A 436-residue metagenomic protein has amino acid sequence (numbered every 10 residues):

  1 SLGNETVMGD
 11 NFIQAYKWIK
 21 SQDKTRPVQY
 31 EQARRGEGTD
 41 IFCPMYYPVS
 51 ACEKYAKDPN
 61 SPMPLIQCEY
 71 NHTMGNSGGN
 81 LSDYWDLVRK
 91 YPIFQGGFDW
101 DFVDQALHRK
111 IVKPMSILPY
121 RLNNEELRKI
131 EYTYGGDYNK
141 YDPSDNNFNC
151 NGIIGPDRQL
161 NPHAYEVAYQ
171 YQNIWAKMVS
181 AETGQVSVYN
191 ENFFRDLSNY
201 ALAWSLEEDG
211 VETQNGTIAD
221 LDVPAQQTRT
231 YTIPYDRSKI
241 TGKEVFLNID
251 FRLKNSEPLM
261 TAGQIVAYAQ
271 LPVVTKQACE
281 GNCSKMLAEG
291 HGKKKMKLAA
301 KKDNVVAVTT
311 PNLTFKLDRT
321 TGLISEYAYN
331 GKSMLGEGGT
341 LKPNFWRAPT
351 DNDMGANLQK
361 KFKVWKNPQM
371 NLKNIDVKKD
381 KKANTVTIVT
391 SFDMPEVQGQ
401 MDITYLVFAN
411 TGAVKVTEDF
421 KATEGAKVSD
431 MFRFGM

Functional and structural regions predicted by a protein language model:
S1-S187, N192-T213: Extended substrate-binding grooves/exosites of carbohydrate-active enzymes
V179-A181, V223-T228, K301-D303: Solvent-exposed, conformationally flexible loop/turn segments
G184-N190, V308, N312, T390 (+1 more regions): Short, well-ordered beta-strand segments enriched in hydrophobic/aromatic residues
F193-Y200, T241, A426-D430: A short beta-turn/strand-edge loop motif at beta-sheet boundaries
A201, E207-K243, F251: Intrinsically disordered, low-complexity Pro/Gly/Ser/Thr-rich segments with frequent PxxP/GP/PP motifs and embedded
R237-C283: Terminal connector regions
D250, Q264-Q270, T320-G322, G399-M401 (+1 more regions): Acidic (Asp/Glu-rich), glycine- and aromatic
T261-A262, V266-Y268, N304-P395: Acidic-aromatic substrate-binding/catalytic surfaces of carbohydrate-active enzymes
